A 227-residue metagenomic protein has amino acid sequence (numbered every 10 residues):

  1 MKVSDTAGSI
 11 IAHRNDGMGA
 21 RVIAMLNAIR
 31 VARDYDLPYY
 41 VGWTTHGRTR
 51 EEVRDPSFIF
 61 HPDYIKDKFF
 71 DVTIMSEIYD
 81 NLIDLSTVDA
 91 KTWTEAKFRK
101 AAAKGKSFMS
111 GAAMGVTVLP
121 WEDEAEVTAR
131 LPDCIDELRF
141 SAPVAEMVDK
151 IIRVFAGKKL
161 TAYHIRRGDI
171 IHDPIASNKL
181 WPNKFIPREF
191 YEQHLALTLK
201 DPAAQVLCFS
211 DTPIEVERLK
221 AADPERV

Functional and structural regions predicted by a protein language model:
K2-R188, E192, D201-A204: Secretory-pathway glycan-assembly enzymes, especially type II membrane glycosyltransferases that use nucleotide-sugar
V22, L199-V227: Donor-binding and catalytic core of enzymes assembling or modifying cell-surface/extracellular glycoconjugates
I29, E192-A196, E217-K220: Non-transmembrane alpha-helical segments in soluble domains of secreted/periplasmic/extracellular proteins
